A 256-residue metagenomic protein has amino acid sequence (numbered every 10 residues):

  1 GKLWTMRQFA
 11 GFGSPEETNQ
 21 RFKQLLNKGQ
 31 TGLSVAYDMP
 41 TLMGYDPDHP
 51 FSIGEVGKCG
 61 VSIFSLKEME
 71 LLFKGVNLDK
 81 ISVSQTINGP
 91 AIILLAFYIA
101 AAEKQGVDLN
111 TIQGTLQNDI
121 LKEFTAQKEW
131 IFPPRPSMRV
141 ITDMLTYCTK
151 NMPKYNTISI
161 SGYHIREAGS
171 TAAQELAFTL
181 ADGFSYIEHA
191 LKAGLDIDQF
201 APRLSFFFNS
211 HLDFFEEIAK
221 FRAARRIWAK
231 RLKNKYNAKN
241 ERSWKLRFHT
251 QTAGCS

Functional and structural regions predicted by a protein language model:
G1-E217, K235-A238, R242-Q251: Catalytic alpha/beta active-site cores
Y186-I187, I227, R231: Short, well-ordered amphipathic alpha-helical segments that serve as non-catalytic structural scaffolds within diverse
E217-R225: Extended amphipathic alpha-helical segments enriched in small hydrophobics
A229, A253-S256: Flexible, glycine/threonine-enriched loop-and-boundary segments that flank and lead into catalytic domains of large
